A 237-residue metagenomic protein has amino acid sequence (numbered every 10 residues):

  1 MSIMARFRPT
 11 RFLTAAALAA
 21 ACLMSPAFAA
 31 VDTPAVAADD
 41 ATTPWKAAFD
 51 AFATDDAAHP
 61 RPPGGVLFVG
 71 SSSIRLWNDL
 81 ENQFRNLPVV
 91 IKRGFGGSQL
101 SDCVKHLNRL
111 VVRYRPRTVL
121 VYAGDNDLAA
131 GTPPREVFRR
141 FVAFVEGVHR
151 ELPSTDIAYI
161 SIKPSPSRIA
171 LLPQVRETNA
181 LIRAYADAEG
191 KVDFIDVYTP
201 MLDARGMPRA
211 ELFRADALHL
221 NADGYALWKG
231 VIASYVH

Functional and structural regions predicted by a protein language model:
I3-A16: Bacterial N-terminal signal peptides that target proteins for export
T14-P26: Bacterial N-terminal signal peptides
L18, P166-H237: Catalytic His-Asp segment of secreted/periplasmic serine-dependent ester chemistry enzymes
M24-A38: Bacterial Sec-dependent signal peptides at the C-terminal "C-region" and cleavage site
P34-A143, P166-R176: Conserved SGNH/GDSL esterase-like catalytic core that processes O-acyl groups on lipids and polysaccharides
A53-D56, G70-S73, Y114-R115, V145-L152 (+5 more regions): Sec/Tat-exported extracytoplasmic proteins
Y122, I160-S161, I195: Alpha/beta-hydrolase-fold catalytic nucleophile elbow
F138-I160, E177-V192: Charged, glycine-enriched surface loops/patches that mediate electrostatic binding to polyanionic ligands
